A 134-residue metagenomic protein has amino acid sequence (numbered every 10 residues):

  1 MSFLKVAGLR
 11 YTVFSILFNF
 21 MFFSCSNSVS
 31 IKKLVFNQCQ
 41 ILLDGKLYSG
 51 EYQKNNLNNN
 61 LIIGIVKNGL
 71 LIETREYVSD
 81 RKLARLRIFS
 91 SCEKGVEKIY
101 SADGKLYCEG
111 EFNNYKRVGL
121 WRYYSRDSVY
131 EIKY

Functional and structural regions predicted by a protein language model:
T12-M21: Bacterial N-terminal signal peptides
F22-Y134: Glycine/tyrosine- and acidic-biased, solvent-exposed loop/turn segments at the edges of beta-strands
